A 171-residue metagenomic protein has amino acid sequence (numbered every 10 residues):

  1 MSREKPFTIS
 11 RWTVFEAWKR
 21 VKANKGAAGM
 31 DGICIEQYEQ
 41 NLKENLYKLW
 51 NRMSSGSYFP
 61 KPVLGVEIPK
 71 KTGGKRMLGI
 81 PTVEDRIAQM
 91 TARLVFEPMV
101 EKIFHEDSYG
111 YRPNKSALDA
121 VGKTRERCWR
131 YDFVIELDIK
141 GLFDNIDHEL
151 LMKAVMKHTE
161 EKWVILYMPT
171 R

Functional and structural regions predicted by a protein language model:
M1-K43, Y47: Non-catalytic, polymerase-adjacent accessory regions of viral genome-replication enzymes
P6, I80, E84, R112: Conserved aromatic-histidine-acidic binding/catalytic patches
I9-E16, N41-E44, R86-T91, D119 (+3 more regions): Generic recognition of stable, solvent-exposed alpha-helical segments in well-folded globular domains
S10-G26, V63-E67, L94-M99, W129 (+1 more regions): Short, compositionally biased low-complexity segments
K22-E36, P69-G79, H105: Glycine-/proline-rich flexible loop or hinge segments
D31, V95, K140: Anionic group-transfer/hydrolysis microenvironments
N45, R52-E67, K71, E106-S108 (+2 more regions): Conserved polymerase palm-domain catalytic core
K75-F104: Conserved pre-motif C helix in the palm subdomain of viral-like polymerases
